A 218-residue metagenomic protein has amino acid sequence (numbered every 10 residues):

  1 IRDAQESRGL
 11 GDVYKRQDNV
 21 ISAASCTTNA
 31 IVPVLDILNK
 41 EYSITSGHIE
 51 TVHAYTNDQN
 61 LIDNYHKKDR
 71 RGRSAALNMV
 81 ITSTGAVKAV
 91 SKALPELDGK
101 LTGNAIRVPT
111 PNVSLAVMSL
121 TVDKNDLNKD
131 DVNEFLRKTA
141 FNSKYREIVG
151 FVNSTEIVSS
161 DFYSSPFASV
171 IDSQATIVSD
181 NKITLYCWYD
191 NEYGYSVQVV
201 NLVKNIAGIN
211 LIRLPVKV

Functional and structural regions predicted by a protein language model:
I1-Y14: Single conserved hydrophobic/aromatic residue that forms the stacking wall/gate of nucleotide- or nucleobase-binding
R8, A23-C26, T51-H53, S173-Q174 (+1 more regions): Fold-independent oxyanion-binding glycine-rich loops and adjacent beta-strand/coil segments at enzyme active sites
R8, P33, Q59-Y65, Q198: Short acidic, glycine/serine/threonine-rich loops at helix termini
D12-C26, S43-E50: Rossmann-fold dehydrogenase core element
S25-Y42: Alpha-helical support elements that line or immediately flank enzyme active sites and cofactor-binding pockets
I37-K40, E134-A140, N201-N205: Short, solvent-exposed amphipathic alpha-helical segments in soluble enzyme and RNA/protein-processing domains
S43-S46, T51-I183: C-terminal substrate-binding/catalytic lobe of Rossmann-fold NAD(P)-dependent oxidoreductases
Y163-V218: NAD(P)-dependent Rossmann-like dehydrogenase/reductase catalytic/cofactor-binding core
